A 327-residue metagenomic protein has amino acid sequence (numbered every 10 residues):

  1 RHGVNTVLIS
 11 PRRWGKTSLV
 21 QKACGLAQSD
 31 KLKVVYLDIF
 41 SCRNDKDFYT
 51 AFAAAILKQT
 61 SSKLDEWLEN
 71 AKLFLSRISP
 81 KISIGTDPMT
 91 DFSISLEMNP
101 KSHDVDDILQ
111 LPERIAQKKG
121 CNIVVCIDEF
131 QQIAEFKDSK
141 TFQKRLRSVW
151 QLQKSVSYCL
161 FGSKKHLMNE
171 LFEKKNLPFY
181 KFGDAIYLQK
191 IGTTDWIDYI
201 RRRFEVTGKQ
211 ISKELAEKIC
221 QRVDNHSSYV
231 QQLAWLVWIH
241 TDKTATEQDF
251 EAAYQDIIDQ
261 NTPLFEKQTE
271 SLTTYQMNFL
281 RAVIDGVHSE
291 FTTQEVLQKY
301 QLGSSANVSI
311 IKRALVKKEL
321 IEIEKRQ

Functional and structural regions predicted by a protein language model:
H2-T6, S10-W14, S18-V124, V156 (+1 more regions): P-loop NTPase nucleotide-binding core
L26, L236, A314-K317: Alpha-helical DNA-recognition elements
K46-A53, T193-R201, T293: An amphipathic alpha-helix signature
S95-K164, E173: Conserved Walker B catalytic segment
K165-G183: Short regulatory helix/loop adjacent to the ATP-binding pocket of P-loop NTPases
D184-D195: Conserved AAA+ ATPase "SRH/arginine-finger" region at the nucleotide-binding site
I197-L264, T274: Amphipathic alpha-helical "lid/sensor" segments that cap RecA-like P-loop NTPase cores
D259, P263-Q327: C-terminal leucine-rich, beta-strand-based interaction scaffolds used for sensing/assembly
